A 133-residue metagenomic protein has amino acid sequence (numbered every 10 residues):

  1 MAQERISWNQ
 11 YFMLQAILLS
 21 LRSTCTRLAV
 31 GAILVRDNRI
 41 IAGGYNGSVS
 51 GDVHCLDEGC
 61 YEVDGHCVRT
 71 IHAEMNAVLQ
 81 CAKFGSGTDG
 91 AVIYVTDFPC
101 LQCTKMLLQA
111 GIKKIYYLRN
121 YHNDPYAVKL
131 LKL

Functional and structural regions predicted by a protein language model:
M1-L133: Zinc-dependent deaminase catalytic domain
